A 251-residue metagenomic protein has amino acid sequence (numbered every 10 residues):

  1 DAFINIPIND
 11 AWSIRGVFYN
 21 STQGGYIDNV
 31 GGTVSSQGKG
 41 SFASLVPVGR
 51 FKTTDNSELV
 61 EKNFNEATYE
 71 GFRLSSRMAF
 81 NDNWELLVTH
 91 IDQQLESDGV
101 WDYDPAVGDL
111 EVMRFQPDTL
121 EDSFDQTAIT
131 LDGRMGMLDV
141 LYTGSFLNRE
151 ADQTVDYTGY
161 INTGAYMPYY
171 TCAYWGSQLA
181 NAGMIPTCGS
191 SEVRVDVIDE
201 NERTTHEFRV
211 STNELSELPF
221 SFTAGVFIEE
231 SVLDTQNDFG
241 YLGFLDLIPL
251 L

Functional and structural regions predicted by a protein language model:
D1-S97, S123-D125, E200-H206, S211-N213 (+1 more regions): Transmembrane beta-barrel wall of Gram-negative outer-membrane proteins
S21-G25, Y69, N81-N83, Q93-V100 (+7 more regions): Structural signature of outer-membrane beta-barrel domains
I27-K62, D98-F115, D156-D196, D238-L251: Solvent-exposed loop segments that connect transmembrane elements
G71-S75, T89-H90, Y103-D104, T127-D132 (+3 more regions): Long, low-complexity, intrinsically disordered N-terminal extensions of eukaryotic proteins, enriched
T89-I91, F124-E150, S190-L251: Face-selective signature of the C-terminal outer-membrane beta-barrel domain
V112-T127: Outer-membrane beta-barrel signature, preferentially recognizing the C-terminal barrel domain of Gram-negative
